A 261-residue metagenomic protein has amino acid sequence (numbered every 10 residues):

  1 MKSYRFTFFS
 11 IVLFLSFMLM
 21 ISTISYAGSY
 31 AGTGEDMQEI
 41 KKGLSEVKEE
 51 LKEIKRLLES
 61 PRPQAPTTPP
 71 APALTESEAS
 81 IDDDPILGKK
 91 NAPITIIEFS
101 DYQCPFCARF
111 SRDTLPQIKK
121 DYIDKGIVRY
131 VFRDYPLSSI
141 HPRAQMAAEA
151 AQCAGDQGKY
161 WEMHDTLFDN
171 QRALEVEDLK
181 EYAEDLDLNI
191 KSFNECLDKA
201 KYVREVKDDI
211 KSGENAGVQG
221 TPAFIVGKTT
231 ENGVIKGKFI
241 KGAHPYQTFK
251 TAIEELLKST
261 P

Functional and structural regions predicted by a protein language model:
K2-F6, G28-K48, K52-K55, E181-P261: C-terminal cap of thioredoxin/glutaredoxin-like
S10-T23: Bacterial N-terminal signal peptides
E46, E50, E98, E149: Acidic-residue sensor for enzyme active/binding pockets
E59-Q117: Compositionally biased intrinsically disordered regions enriched in Ser/Thr/Pro/Gly and punctuated by polybasic clusters
I86-L87, L174, I240: Short clusters of hydrophobic/aromatic residues that line enzyme substrate/ligand-binding pockets
A92, Y102-E184, N189, A216 (+1 more regions): Structural alpha/beta surface segment adjacent to cysteine/selenocysteine redox centers across thiol/disulfide enzymes
T95-E98, R129-F132, A223-I225: Structural recognition of the beta-strand scaffold that forms the well-ordered cores of secreted hydrolase catalytic
